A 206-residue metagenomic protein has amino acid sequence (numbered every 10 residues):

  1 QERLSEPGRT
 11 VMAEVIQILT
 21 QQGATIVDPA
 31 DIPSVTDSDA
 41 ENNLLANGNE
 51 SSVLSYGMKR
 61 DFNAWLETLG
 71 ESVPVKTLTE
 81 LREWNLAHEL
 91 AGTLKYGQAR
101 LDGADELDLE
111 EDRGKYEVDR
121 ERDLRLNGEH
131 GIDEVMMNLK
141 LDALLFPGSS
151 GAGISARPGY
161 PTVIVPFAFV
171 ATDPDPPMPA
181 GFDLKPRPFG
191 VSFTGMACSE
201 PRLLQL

Functional and structural regions predicted by a protein language model:
Q1-S72: Gly/Ser-rich, acidic/histidine-flanked active-site/gating loops
R3, S52-V53, G57, A64 (+5 more regions): Residue-level preference for alpha-helix termini and adjacent loops
A13, I18, K95, A99-L206: Glycine-rich, small-residue loops and helix-cap segments that act as flexible hinges at active-site edges
Q22-D31, V73-T79, A143-F146, V163: Acidic/polar loop patches that form or flank catalytic/metal-binding clefts of enzymes that bind anionic ligands
T36-L45, L90-G92, D173-P176: Short, solvent-exposed polar/charged micro-motifs at secondary-structure junctions
S52, M58, A64-R125: N-terminal leader/propeptide and maturation segments of large enzyme subunits in energy/redox metabolism and hydrolases
